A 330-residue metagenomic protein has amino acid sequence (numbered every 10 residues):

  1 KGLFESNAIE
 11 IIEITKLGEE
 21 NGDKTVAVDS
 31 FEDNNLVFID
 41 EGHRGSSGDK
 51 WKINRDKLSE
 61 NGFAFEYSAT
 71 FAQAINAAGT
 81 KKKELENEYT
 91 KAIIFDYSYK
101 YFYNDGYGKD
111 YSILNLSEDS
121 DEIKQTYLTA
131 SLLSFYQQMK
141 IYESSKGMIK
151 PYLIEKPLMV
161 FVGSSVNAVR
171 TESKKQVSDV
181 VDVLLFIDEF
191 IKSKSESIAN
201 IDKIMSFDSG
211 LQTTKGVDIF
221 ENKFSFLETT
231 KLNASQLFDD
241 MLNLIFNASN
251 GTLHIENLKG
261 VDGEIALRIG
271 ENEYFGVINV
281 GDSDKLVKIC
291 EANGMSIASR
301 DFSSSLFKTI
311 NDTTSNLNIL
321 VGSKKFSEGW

Functional and structural regions predicted by a protein language model:
K1-I9, S144-L320: Conserved C-terminal RecA-like helicase domain
L3-N21: Mechanochemical coupling/switch segment within NTP-driven translocation systems
T15-K150, P157-M159, K308, S323-W330: Signature of the SF2 helicase/ATPase Hel1-core->accessory helical subdomain module
